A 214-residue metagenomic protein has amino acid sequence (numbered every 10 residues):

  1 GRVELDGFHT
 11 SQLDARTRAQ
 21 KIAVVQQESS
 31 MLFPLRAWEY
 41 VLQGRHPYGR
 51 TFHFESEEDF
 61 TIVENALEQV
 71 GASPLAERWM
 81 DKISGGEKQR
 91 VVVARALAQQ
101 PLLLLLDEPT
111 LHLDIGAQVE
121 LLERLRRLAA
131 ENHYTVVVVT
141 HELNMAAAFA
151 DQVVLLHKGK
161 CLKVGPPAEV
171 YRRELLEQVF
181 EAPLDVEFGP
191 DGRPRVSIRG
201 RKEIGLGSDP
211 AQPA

Functional and structural regions predicted by a protein language model:
G1-H9, R18: Conserved ABC transporter NBD signature motif
L42, E57-L75: Conserved ABC ATPase "signature" region
H53, W79-I83, E87: Conserved ABC ATPase signature
Q100: Conserved catalytic motifs of ABC-family nucleotide-binding domains
L104-E108: Catalytic Walker B motif of ABC-type/P-loop ATPase nucleotide-binding domains
V179-A214: ABC ATPase nucleotide-binding domains
